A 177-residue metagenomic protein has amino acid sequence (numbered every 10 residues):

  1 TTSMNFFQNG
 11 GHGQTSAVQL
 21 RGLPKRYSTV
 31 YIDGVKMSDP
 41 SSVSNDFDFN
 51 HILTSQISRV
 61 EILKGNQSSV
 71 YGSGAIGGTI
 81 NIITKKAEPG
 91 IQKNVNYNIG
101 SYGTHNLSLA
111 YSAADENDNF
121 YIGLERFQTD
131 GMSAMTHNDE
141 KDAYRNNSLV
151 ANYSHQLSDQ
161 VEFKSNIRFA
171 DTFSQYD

Functional and structural regions predicted by a protein language model:
T1, S16-Q19, S28-Y31, F47-L53 (+3 more regions): N-terminal periplasmic accessory domains that precede and gate Gram-negative outer-membrane beta-barrel machines
M4-Q14, P40-V43, G72-I76: Short, glycine-/polar-rich solvent-exposed loops and beta-turns at beta-strand/coil boundaries
F6-F7, Y27, M37-D39, N66-V70 (+1 more regions): Short beta-strands and strand-coil junctions in structured, solvent-facing domains, enriched
G11, N50, G100-T104, E140-N146: Transmembrane beta-barrel outer-membrane domains
K25, G65-N66, N117, S158: A generic structural motif
K36-K64: Short acidic/polar hinge/loop motifs at secondary-structure boundaries that mediate gating or recognition
N81, P89-G90, N98, A110-D177: Periplasmic-side early beta-strands and strand-to-turn transitions of outer-membrane beta-barrels
